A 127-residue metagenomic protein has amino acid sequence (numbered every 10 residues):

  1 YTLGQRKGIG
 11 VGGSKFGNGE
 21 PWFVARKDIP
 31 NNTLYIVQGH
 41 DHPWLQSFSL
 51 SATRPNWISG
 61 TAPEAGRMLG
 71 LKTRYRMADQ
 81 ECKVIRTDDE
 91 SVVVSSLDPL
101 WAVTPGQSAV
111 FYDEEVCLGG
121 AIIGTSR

Functional and structural regions predicted by a protein language model:
Y1-R127: AMP-forming adenylation/ATP pyrophosphatase catalytic core
